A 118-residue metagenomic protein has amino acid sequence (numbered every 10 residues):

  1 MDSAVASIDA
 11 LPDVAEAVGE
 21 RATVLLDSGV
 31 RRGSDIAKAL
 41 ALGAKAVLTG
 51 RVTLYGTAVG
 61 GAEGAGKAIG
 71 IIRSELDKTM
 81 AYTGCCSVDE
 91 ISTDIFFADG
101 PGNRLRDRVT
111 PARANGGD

Functional and structural regions predicted by a protein language model:
M1-A4: Inter-helical junctions in multi-pass inner-membrane proteins, predominant in energy-converting antiporter-like
D9-L26, R31-D118: Alpha/beta catalytic cores of nucleotide-metabolism and tRNA/nucleoside-modifying enzymes
